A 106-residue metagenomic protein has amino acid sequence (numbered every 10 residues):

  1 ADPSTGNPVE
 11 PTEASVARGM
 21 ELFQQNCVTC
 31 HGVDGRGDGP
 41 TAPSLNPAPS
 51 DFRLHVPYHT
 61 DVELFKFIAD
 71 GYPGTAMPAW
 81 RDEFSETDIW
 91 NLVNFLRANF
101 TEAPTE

Functional and structural regions predicted by a protein language model:
A1-L22, E106: Electrostatic cytochrome c docking/interface patches
T12-R36, L64-D70: Sequence/structural segment immediately N-terminal to covalent heme-attachment motifs in c-type and related
E13, D34-G39, V56, R81: Short, well-ordered turn and helix-capping elements at secondary-structure junctions
R36-D38, A98-E106: Inter-heme linker and motif-flanking segments adjacent to c-type heme-binding CXXCH motifs in c-type cytochromes
P40-S44: Short cysteine/histidine-rich zinc-coordinating motifs and their immediately flanking basic loops
N46-N99: Extracytoplasmic electron-transfer domains, predominantly the class I c-type cytochrome c fold
